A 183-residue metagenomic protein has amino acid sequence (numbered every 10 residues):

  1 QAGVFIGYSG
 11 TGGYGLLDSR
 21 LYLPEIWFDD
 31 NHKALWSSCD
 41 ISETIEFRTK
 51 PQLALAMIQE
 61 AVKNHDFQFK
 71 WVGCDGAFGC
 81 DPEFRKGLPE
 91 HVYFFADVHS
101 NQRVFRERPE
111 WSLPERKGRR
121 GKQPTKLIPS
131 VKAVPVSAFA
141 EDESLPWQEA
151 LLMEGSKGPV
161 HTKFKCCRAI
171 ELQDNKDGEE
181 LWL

Functional and structural regions predicted by a protein language model:
Q1, I6, V72-F78, F94: Short, conserved catalytic/metal-binding motifs centered on acidic residues
G3, L16, H91: Extracellular structured ligand-interaction cores
S9-C39, E43, D97-S100, V104-L183: An anionic, glycine-rich sequence signature occurring as long contiguous blocks
G13, K70, E90-V92: Short, well-ordered coil/turn segments that N-cap beta-strands
S42-K70: Short, basic/hydrophobic alpha-helical segments
M57-E60, C80-F84: Short, hydrophobic/aromatic alpha-helical segments in well-folded domains
D66, F84-F94: Short, surface-exposed basic-aromatic patches at helix termini and helix-loop junctions that form
G76-P82, V104-F105: Beta-rich nucleic-acid/ligand-interaction surfaces
